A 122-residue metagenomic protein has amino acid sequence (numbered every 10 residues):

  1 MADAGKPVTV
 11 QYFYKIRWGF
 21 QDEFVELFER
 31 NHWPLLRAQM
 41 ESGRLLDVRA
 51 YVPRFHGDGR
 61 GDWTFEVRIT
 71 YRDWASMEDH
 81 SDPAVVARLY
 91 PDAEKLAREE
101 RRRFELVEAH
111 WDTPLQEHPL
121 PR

Functional and structural regions predicted by a protein language model:
A2, Y12-K15, R30-L36, E78: Generic detector of short, locally flexible boundary/turn motifs and exposed helical patches
A2-V8, G59-G61: Short, flexible turn/loop "capping" segments at secondary-structure junctions
P7-K15, E66-V67: Active-site-flanking beta-strand signature of metal-NTP-handling nucleotidyl enzymes and homologous cyclase-like
I16-F20, R72-A75: Short acidic-aromatic low-complexity motifs
D22-R54: N-terminal, post-signal-peptide region of Sec/Tat-exported proteins
N31, A38-L46, R60-T64, R68-R122: An amphipathic, aromatic/His-enriched active-site/gating alpha helix that lines ligand/cofactor pockets
